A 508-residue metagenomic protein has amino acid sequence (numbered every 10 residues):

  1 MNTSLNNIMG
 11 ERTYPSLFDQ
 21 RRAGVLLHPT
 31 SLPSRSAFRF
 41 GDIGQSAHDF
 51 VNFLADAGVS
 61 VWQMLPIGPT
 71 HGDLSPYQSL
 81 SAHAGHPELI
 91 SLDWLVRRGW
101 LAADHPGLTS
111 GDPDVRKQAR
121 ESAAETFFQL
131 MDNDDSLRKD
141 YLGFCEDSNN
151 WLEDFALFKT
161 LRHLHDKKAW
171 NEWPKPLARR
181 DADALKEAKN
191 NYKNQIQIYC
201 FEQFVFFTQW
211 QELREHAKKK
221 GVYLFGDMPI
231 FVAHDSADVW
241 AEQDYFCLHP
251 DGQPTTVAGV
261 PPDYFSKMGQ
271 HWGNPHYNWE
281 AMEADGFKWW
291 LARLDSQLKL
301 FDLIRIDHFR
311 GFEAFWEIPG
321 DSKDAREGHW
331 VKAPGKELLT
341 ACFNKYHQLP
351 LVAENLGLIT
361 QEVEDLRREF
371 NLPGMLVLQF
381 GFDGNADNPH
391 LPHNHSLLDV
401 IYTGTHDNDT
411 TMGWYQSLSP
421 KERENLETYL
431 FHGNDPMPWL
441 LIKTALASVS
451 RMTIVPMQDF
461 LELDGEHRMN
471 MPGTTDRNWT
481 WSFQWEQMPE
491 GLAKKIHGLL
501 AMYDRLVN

Functional and structural regions predicted by a protein language model:
T13-R21, L26-H28, S36, L74-F207 (+3 more regions): Alpha-amylase-like alpha-glycosidases and glucanotransferases acting on alpha-linked glucans and related
F18, Q45-T70, K299-F301: Catalytic domains of carbohydrate-active enzymes, especially glycoside hydrolases
P29-V51: N-terminal catalytic cores of NTP/NDP-binding nucleotidyl/phosphoryl-transfer enzymes
L54, Y199-V232: Conserved, well-ordered alpha-helix/loop/beta-strand core segments that scaffold catalytic motifs
L65, Y223-F225, P229, L303 (+1 more regions): Outer-envelope exported proteins of Gram-negative bacteria
E486-N508: Terminal-tail/helix-coil boundary detector
